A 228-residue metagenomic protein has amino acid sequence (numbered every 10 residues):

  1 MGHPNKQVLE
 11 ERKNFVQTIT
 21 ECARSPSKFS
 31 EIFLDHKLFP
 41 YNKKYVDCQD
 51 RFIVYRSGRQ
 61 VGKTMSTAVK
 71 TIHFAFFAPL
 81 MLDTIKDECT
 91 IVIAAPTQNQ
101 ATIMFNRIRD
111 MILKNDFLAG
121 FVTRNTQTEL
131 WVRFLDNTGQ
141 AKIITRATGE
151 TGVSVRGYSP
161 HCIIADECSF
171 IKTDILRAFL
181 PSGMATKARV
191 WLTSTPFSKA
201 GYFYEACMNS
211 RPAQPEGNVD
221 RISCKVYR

Functional and structural regions predicted by a protein language model:
G2-R228: Phosphate/NTP-binding elements of NTP-utilizing enzymes
